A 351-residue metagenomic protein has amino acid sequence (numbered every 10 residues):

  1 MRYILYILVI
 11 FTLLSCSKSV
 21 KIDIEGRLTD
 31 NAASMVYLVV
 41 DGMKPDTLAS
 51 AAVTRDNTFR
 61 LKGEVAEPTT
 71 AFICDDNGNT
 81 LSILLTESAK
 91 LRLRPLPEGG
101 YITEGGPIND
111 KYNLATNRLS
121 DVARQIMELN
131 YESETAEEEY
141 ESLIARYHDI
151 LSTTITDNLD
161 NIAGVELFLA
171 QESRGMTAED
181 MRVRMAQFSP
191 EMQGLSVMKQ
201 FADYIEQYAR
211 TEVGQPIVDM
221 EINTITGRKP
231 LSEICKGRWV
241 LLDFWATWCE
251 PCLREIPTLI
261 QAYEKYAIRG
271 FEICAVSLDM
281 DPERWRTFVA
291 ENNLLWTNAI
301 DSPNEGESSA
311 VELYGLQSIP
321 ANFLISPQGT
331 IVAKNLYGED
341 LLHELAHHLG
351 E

Functional and structural regions predicted by a protein language model:
M1-G26, E351: Bacterial Sec-dependent N-terminal signal peptides
C16-S152: A non-transmembrane, solvent-exposed segment enriched in polar/low-complexity residues
D46-T47, P216, Q317-I319: Short, small/polar residue-rich loop motifs at catalytic or cofactor-binding pockets
I102, E141-P216: N-terminal targeting signals for export/organelle localization
E221-V240: A short beta-strand-turn-helix
G237-V240, F244-W248, E255, S318: Short pre-active-site segment immediately N-terminal to redox-active cysteine/selenocysteine motifs in thiol-based
L253-N293, P303-E312, H343: Structural microenvironment flanking redox-active thiols in thiol-disulfide oxidoreductases
L294, P303-G350: Thiol/disulfide oxidoreductase modules built on the thioredoxin-like
